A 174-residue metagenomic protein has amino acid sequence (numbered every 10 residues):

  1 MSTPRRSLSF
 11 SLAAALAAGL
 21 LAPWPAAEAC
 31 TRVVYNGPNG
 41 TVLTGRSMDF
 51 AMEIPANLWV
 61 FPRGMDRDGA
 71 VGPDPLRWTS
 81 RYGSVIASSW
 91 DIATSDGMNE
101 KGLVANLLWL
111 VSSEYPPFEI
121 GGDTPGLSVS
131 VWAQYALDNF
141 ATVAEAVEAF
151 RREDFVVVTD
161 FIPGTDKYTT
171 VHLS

Functional and structural regions predicted by a protein language model:
S2-A13: Bacterial N-terminal signal peptides that target proteins for export
S11-P23: Bacterial N-terminal signal peptides
W24-E28: Signal peptide processing junction and immediate N-terminal pro/mature segment of secreted/exported proteins
A29-T124, V157: A contiguous strand-loop segment
N36, G122-V156: Alpha/propeptide regions of enzymes that mature by internal proteolysis
W90, S128-V129, T165: Short, glycine/acidic-rich beta->alpha junctions
E148, R152-S174: Internal, well-folded beta-alpha domain core
